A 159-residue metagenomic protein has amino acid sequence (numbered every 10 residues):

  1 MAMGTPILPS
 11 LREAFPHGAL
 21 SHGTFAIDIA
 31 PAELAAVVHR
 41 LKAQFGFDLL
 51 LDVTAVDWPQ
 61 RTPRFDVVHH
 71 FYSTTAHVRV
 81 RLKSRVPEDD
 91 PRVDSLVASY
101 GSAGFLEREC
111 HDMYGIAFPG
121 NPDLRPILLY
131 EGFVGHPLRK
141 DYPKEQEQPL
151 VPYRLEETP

Functional and structural regions predicted by a protein language model:
M1-P159: Terminal low-complexity/charged segments
